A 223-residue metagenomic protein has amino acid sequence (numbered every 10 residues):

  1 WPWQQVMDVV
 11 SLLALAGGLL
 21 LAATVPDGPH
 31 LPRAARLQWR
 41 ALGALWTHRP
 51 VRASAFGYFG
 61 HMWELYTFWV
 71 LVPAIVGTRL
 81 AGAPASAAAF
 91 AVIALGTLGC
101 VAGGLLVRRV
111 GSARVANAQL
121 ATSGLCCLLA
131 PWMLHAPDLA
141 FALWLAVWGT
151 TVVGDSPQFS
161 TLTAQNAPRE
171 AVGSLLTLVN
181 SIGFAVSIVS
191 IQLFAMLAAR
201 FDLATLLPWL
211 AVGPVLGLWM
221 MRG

Functional and structural regions predicted by a protein language model:
W1-S11, G82-P84, L193-P214: A membrane-interface helix-boundary motif in multi-pass transporters
L12-L31, L218-G223: C-terminal membrane-cytosol helix-exit motif in multi-pass small-molecule transporters
V25-F56: Juxtamembrane intracellular "pre-TM" segments in multi-pass secondary transporters
P50-V101: Extracytoplasmic gate region of multi-pass secondary transporters
F59, F90, A94, A121 (+1 more regions): Transmembrane alpha-helical cores of Major Facilitator Superfamily
G99-S112, A198-A199: Helix-to-loop junctions at the C-terminal end of transmembrane segments in multipass secondary transporters
G111-L162: C-terminal transmembrane helical hairpin of 12-TM major facilitator-type secondary transporters
A164-F201: A late C-terminal transmembrane helix in Major Facilitator Superfamily
